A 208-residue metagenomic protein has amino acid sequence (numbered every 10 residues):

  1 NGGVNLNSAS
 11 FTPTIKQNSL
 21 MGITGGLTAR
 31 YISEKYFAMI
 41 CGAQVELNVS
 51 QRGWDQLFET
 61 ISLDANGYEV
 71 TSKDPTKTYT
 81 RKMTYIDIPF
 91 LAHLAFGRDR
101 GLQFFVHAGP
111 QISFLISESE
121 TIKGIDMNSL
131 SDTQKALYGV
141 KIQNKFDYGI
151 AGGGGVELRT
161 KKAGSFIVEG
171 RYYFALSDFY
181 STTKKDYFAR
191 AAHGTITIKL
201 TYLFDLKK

Functional and structural regions predicted by a protein language model:
N1-R30, L203-K208: Short glycine/proline- and aromatic-enriched beta-strand/turn motifs that initiate or cap beta-hairpins
G2, C41-V45, I86-I88, F104-I112 (+3 more regions): Transmembrane beta-strands of outer-membrane beta-barrel proteins
A9-S19, R52-T84, F114-D147, D178-T195: Extracellular/periplasm-exposed beta-strand and loop segments of Gram-negative cell-envelope proteins, dominated by
T28-I32, L91-A95, G155-E157, T201-L203: Transmembrane beta-barrel domains of outer membrane proteins
E34-C41, G97-Q103, T160-S165, L206-K208: Short loop/turn motifs that connect adjacent beta-strands in outer-membrane beta-barrel proteins
I40-D55: Early exported N-terminus immediately downstream of N-terminal targeting peptides
K82-H93: Short, proline-centered helix/strand-breaking motifs
K141, D147, G152, E157-K208: Predominantly the C-terminal beta-signal and adjacent terminal strand-loop region of outer-membrane beta-barrel
